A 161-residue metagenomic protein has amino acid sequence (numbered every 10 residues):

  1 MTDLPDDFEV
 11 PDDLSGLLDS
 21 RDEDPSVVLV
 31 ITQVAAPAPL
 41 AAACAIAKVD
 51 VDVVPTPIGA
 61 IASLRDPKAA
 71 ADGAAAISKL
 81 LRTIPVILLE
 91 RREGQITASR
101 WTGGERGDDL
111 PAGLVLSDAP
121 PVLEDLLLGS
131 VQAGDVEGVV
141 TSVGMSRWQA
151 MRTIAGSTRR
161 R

Functional and structural regions predicted by a protein language model:
M1-D24, R152-R161: Actinobacteria-biased recognition of intrinsically disordered, low-complexity terminal regions
E9, E23, E90-E93, E105 (+2 more regions): Glutamate identity and glutamate-enriched acidic tracts
D12-P55: N-terminal "first-domain core" detector
L14, L40-C44, G73, I77 (+4 more regions): Generic structural signal of hydrophobic/aromatic residues within well-ordered alpha-helices of folded domains
C44-K48, L81, G144, R159: Generic secondary-structure transition motif, activating predominantly at the C-termini of alpha-helices
D52-V115: Short, intrinsically disordered low-complexity segments
T102-R161: Long, compositionally biased intrinsically disordered terminal regions
